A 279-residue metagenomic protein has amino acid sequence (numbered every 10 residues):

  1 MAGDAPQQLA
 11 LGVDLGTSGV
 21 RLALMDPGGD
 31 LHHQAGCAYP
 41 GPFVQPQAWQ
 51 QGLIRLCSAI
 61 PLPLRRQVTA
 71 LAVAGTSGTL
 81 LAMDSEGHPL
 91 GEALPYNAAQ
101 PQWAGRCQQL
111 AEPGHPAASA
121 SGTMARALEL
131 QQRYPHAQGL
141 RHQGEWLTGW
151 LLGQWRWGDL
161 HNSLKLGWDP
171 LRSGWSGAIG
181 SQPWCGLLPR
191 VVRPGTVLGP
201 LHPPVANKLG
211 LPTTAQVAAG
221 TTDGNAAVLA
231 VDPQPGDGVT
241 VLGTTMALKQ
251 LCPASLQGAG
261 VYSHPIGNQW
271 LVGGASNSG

Functional and structural regions predicted by a protein language model:
M1-E92, H136-Q138, C185, A206-N207 (+2 more regions): N-terminal glycine/serine-rich phosphate-binding loop of ATP-dependent small-molecule kinases, especially carbohydrate
L15-T17, G114-T222: Gly/Ser/Thr-rich active-site cleft segment
V20, G78, A125, E145 (+2 more regions): Change "...and in nucleic-acid phosphodiester-cleaving endonucleases..." to "...and in nucleic-acid processing enzymes
V44, G91-Y96, G114-S121: Short coil/turn segments at secondary-structure boundaries
V73-T79, P194-G195, L242-T245: Glycine-rich beta-strand-to-loop/alpha-helix junction loops that act as flexible
G75-T76, L90, L110-P113, M124: Phosphate- and other anionic-substrate recognition elements at nucleic-acid/protein interfaces
L80-R106, R141, Q154-W175, A215-G279: Glycine-rich phosphate-binding loop of actin/hexokinase-like ATP-binding domains
